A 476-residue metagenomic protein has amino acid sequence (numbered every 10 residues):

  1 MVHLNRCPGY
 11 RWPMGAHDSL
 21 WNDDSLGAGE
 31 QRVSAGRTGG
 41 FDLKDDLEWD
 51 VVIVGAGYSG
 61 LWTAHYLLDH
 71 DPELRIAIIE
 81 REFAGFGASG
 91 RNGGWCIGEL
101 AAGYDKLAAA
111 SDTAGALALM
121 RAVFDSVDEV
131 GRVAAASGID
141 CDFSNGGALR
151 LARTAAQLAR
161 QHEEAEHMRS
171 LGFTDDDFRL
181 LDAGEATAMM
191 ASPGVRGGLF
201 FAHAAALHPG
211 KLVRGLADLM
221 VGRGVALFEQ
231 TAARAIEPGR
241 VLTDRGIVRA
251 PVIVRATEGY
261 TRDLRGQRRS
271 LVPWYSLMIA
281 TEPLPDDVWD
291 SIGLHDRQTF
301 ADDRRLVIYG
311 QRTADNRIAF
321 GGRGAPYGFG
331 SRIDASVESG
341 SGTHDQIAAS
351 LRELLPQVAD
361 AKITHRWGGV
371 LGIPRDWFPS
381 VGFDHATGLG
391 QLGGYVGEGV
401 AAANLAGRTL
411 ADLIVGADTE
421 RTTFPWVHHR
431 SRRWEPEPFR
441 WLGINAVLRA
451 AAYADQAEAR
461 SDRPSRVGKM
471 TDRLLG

Functional and structural regions predicted by a protein language model:
M1-V51, D69-R75, R473: Extreme N-terminal leader/targeting segments of oxidoreductases
G55-L61, R81: Glycine-rich Rossmann-fold phosphate-binding loop(s) that bind the pyrophosphate of adenine dinucleotide cofactors
L68-R91: Glycine-rich FAD pyrophosphate-binding loop
E99-A183: Dinucleotide-binding Rossmann-like beta1-alpha1 core, especially the glycine-rich loop that anchors the ADP
A136-S144, I247-D287, S291-T387, G468-L475: Active-site substrate-recognition segment that forms the wall of the catalytic cavity or substrate channel
A159, E166-L171, P193-P251, A256: Helical element adjacent to the flavin cofactor pocket in flavoenzyme catalytic cores
R375, S380-G382, A386-D418: Conserved mid-domain beta->alpha element of the FAD-binding
H385, L413-V447: Active-site-proximal substrate-binding core of FAD-dependent oxidoreductases
